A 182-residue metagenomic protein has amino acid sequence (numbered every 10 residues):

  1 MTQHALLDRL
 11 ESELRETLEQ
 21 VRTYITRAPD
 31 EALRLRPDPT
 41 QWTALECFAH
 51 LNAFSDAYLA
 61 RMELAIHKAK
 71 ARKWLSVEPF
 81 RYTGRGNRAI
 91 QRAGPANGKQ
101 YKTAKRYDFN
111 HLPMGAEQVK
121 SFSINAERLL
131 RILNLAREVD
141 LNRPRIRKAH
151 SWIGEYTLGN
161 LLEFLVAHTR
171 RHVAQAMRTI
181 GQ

Functional and structural regions predicted by a protein language model:
M1-R9, A60-F122, R145-R147: Short, helix-capping/interhelical loops that line the mouth of catalytic, cofactor-, or ligand-binding pockets
T2-Q41: An N-terminal domain-cap segment
L6, A32, P113-M114, T157-L161: Residue-level detector of alpha-helix boundaries and kinks
L7-L10, L14, A44, Q118-F122 (+2 more regions): Hydrophobic packing residues in well-ordered alpha-helices of helical domains and bundles
L18-V21, S55, F122, A126-L129: Hydrophobic alpha-helical core bundles mediating ligand binding, dimerization, or RNAP-core interactions
T23-A32, A96-T103, L141-A149: Short alpha-helical hairpin
A28, W42, P113-M114, I124 (+1 more regions): Short coil/turn linker and secondary-structure boundary residues
R36-I90, E127-Q182: Short, contiguous alpha-helical
